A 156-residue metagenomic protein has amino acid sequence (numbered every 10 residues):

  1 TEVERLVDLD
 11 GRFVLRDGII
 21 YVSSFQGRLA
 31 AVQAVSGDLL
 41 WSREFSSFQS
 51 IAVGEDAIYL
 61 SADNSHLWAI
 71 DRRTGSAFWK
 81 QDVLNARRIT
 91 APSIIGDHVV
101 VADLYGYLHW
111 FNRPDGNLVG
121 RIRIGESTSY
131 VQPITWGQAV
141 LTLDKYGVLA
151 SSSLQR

Functional and structural regions predicted by a protein language model:
T1-L15, D38-E55, F78-I95, L118-G137: Extracytoplasmic beta-rich repeat domains
D8, S24-F25, A62-D63, D103-L104 (+1 more regions): Structural signature of WD-repeat beta-propellers
V22-Q26, A30-V32, R43: Structural recognition of beta-strand segments within beta-rich domains
A30, W68-A69, H109-W110, A150: WD40 beta-propeller blade core
Q33-S36, D71-T74, N112-G116, L154-R156: Short loop/turn segments that connect beta-strands within beta-propeller blades
V100, G106-G120: C-terminal structured "cap/appendage" subdomains that terminate the fold
Q132-T135, L141, K145, A150-Q155: Intrinsically disordered, low-complexity terminal regions
